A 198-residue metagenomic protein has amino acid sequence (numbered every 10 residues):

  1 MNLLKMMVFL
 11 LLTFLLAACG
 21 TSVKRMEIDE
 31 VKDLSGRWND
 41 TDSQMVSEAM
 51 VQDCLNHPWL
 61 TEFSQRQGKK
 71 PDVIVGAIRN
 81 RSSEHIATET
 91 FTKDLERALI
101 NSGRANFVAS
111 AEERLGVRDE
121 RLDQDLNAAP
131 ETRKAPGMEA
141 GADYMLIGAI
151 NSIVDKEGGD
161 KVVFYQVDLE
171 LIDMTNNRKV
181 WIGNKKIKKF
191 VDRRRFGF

Functional and structural regions predicted by a protein language model:
M1-V8: Bacterial N-terminal signal peptides that target proteins for export
L15-A18: C-terminal motif of bacterial Sec signal peptides marking the signal peptidase cleavage site
G20-K24: Bacterial signal peptide processing site
E27-V51: Post-signal peptide N-terminal segment of mature Sec-exported envelope proteins
A49, D53-N127, N176-I182: N-terminal segment of the mature soluble domain
M50-C54, D72-I78, N127-K156: A short, hydrophobic beta-strand-centered structural micro-motif
F190-F198: A short, polar/charged loop-to-alpha-helix boundary motif
